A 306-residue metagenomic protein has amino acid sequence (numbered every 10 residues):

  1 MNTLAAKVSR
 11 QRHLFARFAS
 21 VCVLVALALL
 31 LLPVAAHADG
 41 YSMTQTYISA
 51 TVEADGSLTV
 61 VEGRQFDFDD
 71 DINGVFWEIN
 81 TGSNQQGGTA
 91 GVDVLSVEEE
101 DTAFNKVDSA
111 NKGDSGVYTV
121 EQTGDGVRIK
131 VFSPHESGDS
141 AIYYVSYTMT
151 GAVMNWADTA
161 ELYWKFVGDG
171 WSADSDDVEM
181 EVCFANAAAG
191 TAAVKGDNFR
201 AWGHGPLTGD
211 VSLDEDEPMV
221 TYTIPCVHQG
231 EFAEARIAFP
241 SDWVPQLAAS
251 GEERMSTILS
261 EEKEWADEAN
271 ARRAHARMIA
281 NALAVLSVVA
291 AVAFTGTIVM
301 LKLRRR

Functional and structural regions predicted by a protein language model:
M1-L14: N-terminal secretory signal peptides that target proteins for export/translocation
L14-F15, A35: Long, contiguous interaction/targeting segments characteristic of exported/extracellular or secretory-pathway proteins
F15, C22-L24, L283-L286: Small-residue packing motifs within transmembrane alpha-helices
F15-A16, A276: Membrane-interface helix-boundary signature
A19-P33: Bacterial N-terminal signal peptides
V34-V299: Lumenal/extracellular ectodomains and adaptor appendage modules of the eukaryotic vesicle/secretory system
K302-R306: Elongated extramembrane "stalk/tether" segments
